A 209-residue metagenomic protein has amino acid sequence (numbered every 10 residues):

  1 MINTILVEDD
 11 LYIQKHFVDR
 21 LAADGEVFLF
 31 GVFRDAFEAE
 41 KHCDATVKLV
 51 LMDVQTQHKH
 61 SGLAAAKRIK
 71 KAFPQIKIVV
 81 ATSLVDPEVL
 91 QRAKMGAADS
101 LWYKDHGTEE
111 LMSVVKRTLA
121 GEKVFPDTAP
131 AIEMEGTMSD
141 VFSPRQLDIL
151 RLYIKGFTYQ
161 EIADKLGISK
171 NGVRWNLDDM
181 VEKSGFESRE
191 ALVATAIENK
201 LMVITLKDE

Functional and structural regions predicted by a protein language model:
M1-P130: N-terminal regulatory/sensing modules of transcriptional regulators
K67, R151, D164, A194: A cross-family signal for key residues in well-ordered alpha-helices that form functional helical elements
F73, E122, F157, K200-V203: A general structural signal marking secondary-structure boundaries and capping sites
D105, M112, S143, L150 (+1 more regions): Conserved catalytic core of two-component sensor histidine kinases
V115, Y153, A196: Hydrophobic "lid"/C-terminal helical patch of Rossmann-like NAD(P)-dependent dehydrogenase/epimerase domains
D127-Y153: Regulatory hinge/linker segments at domain boundaries that couple sensory/effector modules to output domains
G156-A191: Recognition helix of helix-turn-helix DNA-binding domains
V181-E209: Basic, Lys/Arg-enriched C-terminal extension of HTH/homeodomain DNA-binding domains
